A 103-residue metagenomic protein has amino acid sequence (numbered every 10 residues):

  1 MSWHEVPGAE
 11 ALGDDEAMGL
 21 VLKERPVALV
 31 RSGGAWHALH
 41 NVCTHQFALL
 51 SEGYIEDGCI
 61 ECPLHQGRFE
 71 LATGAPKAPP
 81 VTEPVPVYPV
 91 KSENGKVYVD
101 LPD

Functional and structural regions predicted by a protein language model:
M1-D57, L71, A75, P84-D103: N-terminal pre-ligand scaffold of iron-sulfur
C43, C62-H65: Short cysteine clusters
R68: Short helix-to-coil "ATP-lid" hinge immediately C-terminal to the conserved N-box Asn in the Bergerat
P79-V81: Short Gly/Pro-enriched turn/cap motifs at secondary-structure boundaries
